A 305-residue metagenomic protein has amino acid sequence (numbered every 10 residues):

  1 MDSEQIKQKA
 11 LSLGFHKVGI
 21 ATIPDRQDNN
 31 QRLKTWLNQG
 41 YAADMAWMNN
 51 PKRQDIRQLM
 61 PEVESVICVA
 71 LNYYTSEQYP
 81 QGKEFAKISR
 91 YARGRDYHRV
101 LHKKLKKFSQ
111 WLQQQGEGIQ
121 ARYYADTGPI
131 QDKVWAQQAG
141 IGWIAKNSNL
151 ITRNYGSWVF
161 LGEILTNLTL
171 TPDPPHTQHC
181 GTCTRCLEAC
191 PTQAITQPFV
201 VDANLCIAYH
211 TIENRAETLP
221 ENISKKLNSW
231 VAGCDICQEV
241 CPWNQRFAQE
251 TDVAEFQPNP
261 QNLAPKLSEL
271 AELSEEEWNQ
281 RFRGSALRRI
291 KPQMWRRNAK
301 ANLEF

Functional and structural regions predicted by a protein language model:
M1-H179, N228-S229: Auxiliary alpha/beta "docking" domains used to position bulky ligands
L59, G233, K291-W295: Secondary-structure capping and boundary motifs in well-ordered enzyme cores
I151-P175, T182, A203-I223, E275-N279: Short, charged low-complexity linear segments at domain edges
R185-R215, L227-E255: Iron-sulfur cluster-binding cysteine motifs and their immediate structural context in ferredoxin-like electron-transfer
I207, T251-L270: Gly/Gly-Pro-rich "capping" loops immediately C-terminal to redox-active cysteine motifs in periplasmic/lumenal
H210, N214-A232, L263-L287: Short Fe-S-cluster ligation motifs
Q280-R283, R288-F305: Long, compositionally biased charged/polar accessory segments in the mid-to-C-terminal portions of proteins
